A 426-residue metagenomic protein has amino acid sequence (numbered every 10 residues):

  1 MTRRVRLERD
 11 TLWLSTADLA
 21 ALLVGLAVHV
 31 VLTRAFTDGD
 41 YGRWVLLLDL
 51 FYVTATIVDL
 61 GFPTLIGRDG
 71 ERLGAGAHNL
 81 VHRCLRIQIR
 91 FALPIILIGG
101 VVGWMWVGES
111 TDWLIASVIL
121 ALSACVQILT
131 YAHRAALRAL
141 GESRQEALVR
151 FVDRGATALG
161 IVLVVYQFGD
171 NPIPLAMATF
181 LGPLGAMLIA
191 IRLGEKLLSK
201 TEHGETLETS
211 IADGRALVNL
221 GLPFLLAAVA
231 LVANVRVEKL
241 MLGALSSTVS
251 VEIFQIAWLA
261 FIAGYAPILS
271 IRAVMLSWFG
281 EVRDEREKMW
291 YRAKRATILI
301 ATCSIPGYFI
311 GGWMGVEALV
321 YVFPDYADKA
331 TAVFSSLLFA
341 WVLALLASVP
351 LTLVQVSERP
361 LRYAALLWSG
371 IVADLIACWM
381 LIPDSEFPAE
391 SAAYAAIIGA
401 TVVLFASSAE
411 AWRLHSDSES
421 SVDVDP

Functional and structural regions predicted by a protein language model:
M1-L7, R144, P172-T179, I189-V235 (+2 more regions): Interhelical loop/hinge segments that connect adjacent transmembrane helices in multipass membrane
R6-P63, S123, A158, N219-T248 (+2 more regions): Signature of the first transmembrane helix
R9-L22, L46-L47, Y52, T56-G103 (+2 more regions): Membrane-water interface segments that mark the loop-to-transmembrane alpha-helix transition
G25, V58-A75, A139, F261-E285 (+1 more regions): Helix-loop junctions and terminal segments of transmembrane helices in multi-pass membrane transport/translocation
D38, W104-L120, T248, W313-V342: Interfacial segments at transmembrane-helix termini and the short loops linking adjacent helices
L48-T56, L231, F254-A273, C303-G307 (+1 more regions): Transmembrane helix-bundle signature of multi-pass secondary active exporters and lipid flippases
D69, V126-V149, G280, F339-L367: Membrane-interface junctions at transmembrane-helix termini in multi-pass inner-membrane proteins
L114-A121, A147-S199, S369-I376, F387-R413: Hydrophobic alpha-helical transmembrane segments
